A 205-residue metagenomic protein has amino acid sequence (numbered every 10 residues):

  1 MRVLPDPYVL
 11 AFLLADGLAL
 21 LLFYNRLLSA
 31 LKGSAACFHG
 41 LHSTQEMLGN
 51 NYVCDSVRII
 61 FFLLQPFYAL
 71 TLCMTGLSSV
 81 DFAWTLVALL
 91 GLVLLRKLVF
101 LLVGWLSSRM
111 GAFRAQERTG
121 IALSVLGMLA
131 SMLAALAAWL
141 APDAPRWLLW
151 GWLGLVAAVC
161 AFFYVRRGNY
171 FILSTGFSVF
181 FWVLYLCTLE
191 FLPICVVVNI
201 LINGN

Functional and structural regions predicted by a protein language model:
M1-I60, L70: N-terminal juxtamembrane cytosolic/stromal segments of multi-pass membrane proteins
L4-L21, V80-V93, P145-L155: Alpha-helical transmembrane segments
F12-L18, A36-Y52, G76-D81, L94-A112 (+1 more regions): Hydrophobic, membrane-facing alpha-helical anchors
K32, T71-T75, F100-G104, S108 (+4 more regions): Membrane-water interface at transmembrane helix exits
N51-Q65, F113-L123: Membrane-water interface at loop-to-transmembrane-helix junctions
R58-G76, G91, L95, V99 (+3 more regions): Hydrophobic alpha-helical transmembrane segments of multi-pass integral membrane proteins
L77-P142: Alpha-helical transmembrane segments with an aromatic anchor "belt"
A134-N205: Terminal transmembrane helical module of multi-pass membrane proteins
